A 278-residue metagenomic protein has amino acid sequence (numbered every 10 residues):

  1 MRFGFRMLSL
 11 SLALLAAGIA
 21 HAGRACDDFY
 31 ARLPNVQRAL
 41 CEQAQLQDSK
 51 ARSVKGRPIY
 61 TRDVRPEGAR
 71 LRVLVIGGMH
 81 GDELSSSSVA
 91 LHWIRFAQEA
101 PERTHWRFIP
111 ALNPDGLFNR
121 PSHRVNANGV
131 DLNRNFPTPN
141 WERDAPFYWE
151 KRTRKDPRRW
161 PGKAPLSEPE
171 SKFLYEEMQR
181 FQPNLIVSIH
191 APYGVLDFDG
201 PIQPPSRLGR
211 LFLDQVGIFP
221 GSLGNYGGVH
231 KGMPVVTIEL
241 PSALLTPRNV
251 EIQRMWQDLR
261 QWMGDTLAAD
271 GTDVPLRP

Functional and structural regions predicted by a protein language model:
M1-L8: Bacterial N-terminal signal peptides that target proteins for export
S9-A17: Bacterial N-terminal signal peptides
G18-Y60: Short glycine- and acidic-rich boundary segments immediately preceding or forming the N-terminal edge of structured
L46-Q47, T61, F108, I186 (+1 more regions): Conserved beta-strand scaffold positions in the cores of enzyme catalytic domains, especially in NTP/NDP-utilizing
Y60-A69: Short beta-strand-to-loop junctions in surface cap/lid or active-site-entrance loops
R70-L74, E83-I94, Q98-V216: Active-site/substrate-binding loop(s) of hydrolase catalytic cores
V195-D199, R207-G209, G221-P278: Active-site-adjacent mobile loop/cap segments within catalytic or ligand-binding domains
